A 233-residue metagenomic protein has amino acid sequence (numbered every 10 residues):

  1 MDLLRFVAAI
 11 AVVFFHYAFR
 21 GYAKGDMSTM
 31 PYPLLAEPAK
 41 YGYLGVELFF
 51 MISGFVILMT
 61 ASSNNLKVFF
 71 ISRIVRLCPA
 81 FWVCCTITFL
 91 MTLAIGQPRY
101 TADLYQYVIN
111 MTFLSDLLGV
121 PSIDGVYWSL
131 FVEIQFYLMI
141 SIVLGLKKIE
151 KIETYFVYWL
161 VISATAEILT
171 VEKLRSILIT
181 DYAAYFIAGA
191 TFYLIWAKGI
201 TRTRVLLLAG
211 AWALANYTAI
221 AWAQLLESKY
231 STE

Functional and structural regions predicted by a protein language model:
D2, A11, G42, Y105-E233: Aromatic-enriched alpha-helical transmembrane segments of multi-pass intramembrane proteins
D2, F6-A9, V46, S53 (+3 more regions): Residues within membrane-spanning alpha-helices of integral membrane proteins, especially the hydrophobic core/packing
R5, V12, H16, R76 (+1 more regions): Histidine-centered divalent metal-coordination motifs
A11-F14, L48-F50, I87, F192: Hydrophobic residues within membrane-embedded alpha-helical segments of Major Facilitator Superfamily
R20-L44, L48, T60, I71 (+4 more regions): Membrane-interface helix-loop-helix regions
E47-F55, C84, F186-A190: Hydrophobic cores of alpha-helical transmembrane segments in multi-pass inner/ER membrane proteins, independent
F55-N64: Transmembrane alpha-helical segments and their membrane-water interfaces
